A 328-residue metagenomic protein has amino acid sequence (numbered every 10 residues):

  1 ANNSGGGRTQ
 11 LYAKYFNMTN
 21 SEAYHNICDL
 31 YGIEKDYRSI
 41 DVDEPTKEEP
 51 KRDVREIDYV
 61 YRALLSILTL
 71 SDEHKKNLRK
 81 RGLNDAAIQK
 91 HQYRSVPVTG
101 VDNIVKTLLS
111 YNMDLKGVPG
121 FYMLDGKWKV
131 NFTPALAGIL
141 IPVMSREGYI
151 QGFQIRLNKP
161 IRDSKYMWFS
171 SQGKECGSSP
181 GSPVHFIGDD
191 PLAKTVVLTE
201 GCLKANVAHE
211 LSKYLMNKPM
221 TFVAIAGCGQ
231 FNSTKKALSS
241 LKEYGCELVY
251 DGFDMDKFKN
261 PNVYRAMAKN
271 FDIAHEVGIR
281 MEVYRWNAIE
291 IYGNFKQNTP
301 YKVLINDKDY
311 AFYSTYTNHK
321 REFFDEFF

Functional and structural regions predicted by a protein language model:
A1-K127, K257-F258, H275, I279: Non-catalytic accessory segments of DNA primases and related replication-initiation nucleases
Y31, Y93, Y166-F169, F253: Aromatic side chains
L68-D72, P134, Y264: Short, amphipathic alpha-helical segments
V101-Y244: Phosphate-handling DNA/RNA-contact segment within nucleic-acid enzymes
A193-V196, L203-F328: TOPRIM fold recognition
